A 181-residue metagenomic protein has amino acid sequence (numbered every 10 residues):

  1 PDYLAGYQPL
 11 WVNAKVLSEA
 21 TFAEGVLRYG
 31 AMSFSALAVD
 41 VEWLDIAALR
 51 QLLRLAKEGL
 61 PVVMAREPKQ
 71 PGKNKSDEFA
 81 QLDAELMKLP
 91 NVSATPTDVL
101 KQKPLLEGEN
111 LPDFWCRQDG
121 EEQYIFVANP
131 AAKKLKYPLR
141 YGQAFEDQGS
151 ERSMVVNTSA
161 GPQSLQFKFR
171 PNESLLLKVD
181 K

Functional and structural regions predicted by a protein language model:
P1-K181: Carbohydrate-binding surfaces of carbohydrate-active enzymes
